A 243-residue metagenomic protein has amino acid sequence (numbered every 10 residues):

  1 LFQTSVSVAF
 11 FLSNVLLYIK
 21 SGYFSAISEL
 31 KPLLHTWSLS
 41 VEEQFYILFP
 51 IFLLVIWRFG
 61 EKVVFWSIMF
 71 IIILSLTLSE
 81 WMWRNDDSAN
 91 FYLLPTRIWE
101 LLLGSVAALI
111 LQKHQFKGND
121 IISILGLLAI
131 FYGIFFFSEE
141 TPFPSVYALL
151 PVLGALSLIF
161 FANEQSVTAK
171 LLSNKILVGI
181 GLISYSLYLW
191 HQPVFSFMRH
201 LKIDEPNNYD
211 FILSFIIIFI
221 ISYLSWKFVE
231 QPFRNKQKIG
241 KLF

Functional and structural regions predicted by a protein language model:
L1-G240: Membrane-interface helix/loop caps of multi-pass membrane proteins
F243: Acidic (Asp/Glu-rich), glycine- and aromatic
